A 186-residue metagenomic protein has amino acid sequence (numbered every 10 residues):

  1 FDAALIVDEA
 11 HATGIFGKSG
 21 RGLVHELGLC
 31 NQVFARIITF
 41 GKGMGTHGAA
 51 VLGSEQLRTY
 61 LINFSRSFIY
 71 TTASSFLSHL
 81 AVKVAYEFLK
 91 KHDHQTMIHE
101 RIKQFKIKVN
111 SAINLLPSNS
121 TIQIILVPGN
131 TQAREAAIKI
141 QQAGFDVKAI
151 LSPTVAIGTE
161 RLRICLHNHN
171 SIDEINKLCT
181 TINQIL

Functional and structural regions predicted by a protein language model:
F1-D2, H11-A35: Active-site pre-lysine segment of PLP-dependent enzymes
H25-Y60: Active-site PLP attachment segment
H47-G48, F64-S74: A short glycine-threonine-serine/GTX helix/turn-capping micro-motif
A73-K91, M97, R101: Structural motif of enzymes handling amino- and sulfur-group chemistry
M97-K103, N110-A143, T154, L166-N168: Conserved PLP-binding catalytic core of the aspartate aminotransferase-like
Q142-A143, T154-L186: PLP-dependent enzyme catalytic core of the Aspartate aminotransferase-like
